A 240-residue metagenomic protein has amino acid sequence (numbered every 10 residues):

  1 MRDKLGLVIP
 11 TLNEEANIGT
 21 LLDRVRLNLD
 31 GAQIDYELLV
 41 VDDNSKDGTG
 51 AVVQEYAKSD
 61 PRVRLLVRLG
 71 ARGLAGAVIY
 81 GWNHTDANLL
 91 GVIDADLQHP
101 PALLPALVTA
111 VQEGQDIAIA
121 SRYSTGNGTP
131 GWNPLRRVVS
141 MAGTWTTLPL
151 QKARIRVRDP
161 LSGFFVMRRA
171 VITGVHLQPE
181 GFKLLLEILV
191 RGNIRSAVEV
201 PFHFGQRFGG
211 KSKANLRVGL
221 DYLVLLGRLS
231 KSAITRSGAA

Functional and structural regions predicted by a protein language model:
M1-K4, L150-I155, L177-A240: Hydrophobic helical membrane-anchoring modules
M1-L27, Q33-I34: N-proximal low-complexity "stem/linker" segments adjacent to membrane-targeting elements
G6, D35-E37, R64, D116: Structural signature of beta-strand start/N-cap positions in the alpha/beta core of ABC transporter nucleotide-binding
A16-T20, D47-Y56: Acidic helix N-cap motif at the loop->helix transition within catalytic regions of sugar-transfer enzymes
I34-N44, L66-R68: Short beta-strand/loop segment that forms part of the nucleotide-sugar
D42-A51, L97: A conserved acidic beta->alpha catalytic loop
R62, L66-H84, L89, Q98-F182 (+1 more regions): Acceptor/aglycone-binding surface of glycosyltransferases and processive sugar-polymer synthases
